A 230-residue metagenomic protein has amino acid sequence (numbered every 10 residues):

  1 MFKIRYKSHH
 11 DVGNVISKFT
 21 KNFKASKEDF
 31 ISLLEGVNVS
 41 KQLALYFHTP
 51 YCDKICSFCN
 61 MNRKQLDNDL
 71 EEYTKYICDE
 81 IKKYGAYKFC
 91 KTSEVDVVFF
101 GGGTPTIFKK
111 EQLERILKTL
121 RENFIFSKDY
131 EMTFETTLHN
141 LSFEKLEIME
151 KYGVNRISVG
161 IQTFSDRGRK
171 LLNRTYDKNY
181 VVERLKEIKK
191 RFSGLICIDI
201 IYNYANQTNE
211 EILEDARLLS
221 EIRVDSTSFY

Functional and structural regions predicted by a protein language model:
M1-L43, K54, K91: Flexible, acidic/Gly-rich N-terminal and inter-domain linker regions that tether and position cofactor-handling modules
R5-H10, C59-M61, T119: A broad, low-specificity signal for short, low-complexity segments enriched in glycine/proline and polar/charged
H9-H10, H48, H139: Histidine (H) residue identity feature
A25, Y46-P50, V154: N-proximal short alpha-helices
V39-T74: Canonical Radical SAM [4Fe-4S] cluster-binding loop centered on the CxxxCxxC motif and its immediate flanking residues
R63-Y87, V95-Y230: Conserved non-cysteine loop/helix-boundary elements of the Radical SAM core domain that shape
